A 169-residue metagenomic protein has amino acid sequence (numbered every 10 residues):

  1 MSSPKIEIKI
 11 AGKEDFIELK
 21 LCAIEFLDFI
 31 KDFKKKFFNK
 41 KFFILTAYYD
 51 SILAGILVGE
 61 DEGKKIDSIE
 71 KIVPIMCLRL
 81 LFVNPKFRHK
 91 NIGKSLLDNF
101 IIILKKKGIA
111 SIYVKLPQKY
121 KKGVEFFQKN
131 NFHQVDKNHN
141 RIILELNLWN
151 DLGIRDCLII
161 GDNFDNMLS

Functional and structural regions predicted by a protein language model:
M1-D32, I160, L168: Short amphipathic alpha-helix that is part of the acyltransferase structural core
K13, K20-L80, N84, L97: Acetyl-CoA-dependent GNAT
V83, H89-I102, K129: Conserved acetyl-CoA-binding loop-helix of GNAT-fold acetyltransferases
L97, Y120-K122, N140-E145: Short glycine/proline-centered loop/turn elements that form peptide/ligand docking sites
L104-L116: Conserved GNAT acetyl-CoA-binding A-motif
V114-V124: Conserved beta-strand-loop-alpha-helix junction that forms the acyl-donor binding cleft
N130-S169: C-terminal "cap" of GNAT-fold acetyltransferases
